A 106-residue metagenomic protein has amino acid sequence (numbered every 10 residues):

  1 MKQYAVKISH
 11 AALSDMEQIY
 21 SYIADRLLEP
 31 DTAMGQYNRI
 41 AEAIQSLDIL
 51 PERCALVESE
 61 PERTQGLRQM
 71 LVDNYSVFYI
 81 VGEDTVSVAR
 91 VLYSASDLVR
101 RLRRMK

Functional and structural regions predicted by a protein language model:
M1-R63: Basic, Lys/Arg-enriched alpha-helical interface segments
K2, G66, G82-D84: Residue-level preference for short coil/turn positions at secondary-structure junctions
K7, R39, R53, R68 (+2 more regions): Basic side chains
L13-D15, P30, R68-V72, V86: Short linear sequence motifs
L27, V72-S76, I80-K106: Enriched for short, Lys/Arg-rich terminal
M34, T64-S76: Amphipathic, hydrophobic secondary-structure cores in small proteins
